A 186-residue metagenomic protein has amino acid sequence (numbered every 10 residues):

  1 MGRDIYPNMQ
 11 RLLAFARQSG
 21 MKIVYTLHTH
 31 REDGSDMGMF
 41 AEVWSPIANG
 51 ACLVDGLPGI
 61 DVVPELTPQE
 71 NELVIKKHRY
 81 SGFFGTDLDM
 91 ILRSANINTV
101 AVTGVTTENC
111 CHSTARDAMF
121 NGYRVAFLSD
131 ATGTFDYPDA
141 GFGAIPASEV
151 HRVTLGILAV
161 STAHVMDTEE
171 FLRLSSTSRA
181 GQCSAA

Functional and structural regions predicted by a protein language model:
M1-Q10: Short catalytic helix/loop segments, enriched in acidic residues and glycine and frequently bearing histidine
Q10-S19, V43-A186: Active-site-adjacent betaalpha module
M21-T29, D33, L128: Short beta-strand segments at enzyme active-site cores
D36-V43: Short, flexible, mixed-charge acidic loops at enzyme active sites
